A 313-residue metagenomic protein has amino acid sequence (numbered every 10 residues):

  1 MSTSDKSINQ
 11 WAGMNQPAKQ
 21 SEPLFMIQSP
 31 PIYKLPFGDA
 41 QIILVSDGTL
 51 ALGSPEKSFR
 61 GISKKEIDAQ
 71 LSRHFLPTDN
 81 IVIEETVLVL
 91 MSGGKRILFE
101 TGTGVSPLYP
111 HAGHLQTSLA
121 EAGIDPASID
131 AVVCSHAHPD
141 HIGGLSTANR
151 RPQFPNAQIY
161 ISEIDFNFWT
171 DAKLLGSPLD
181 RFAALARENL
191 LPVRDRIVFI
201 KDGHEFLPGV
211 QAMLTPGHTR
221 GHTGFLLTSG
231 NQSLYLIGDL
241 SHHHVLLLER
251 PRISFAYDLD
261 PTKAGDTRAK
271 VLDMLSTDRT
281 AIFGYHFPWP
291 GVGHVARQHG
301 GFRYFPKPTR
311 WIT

Functional and structural regions predicted by a protein language model:
S7, W11, P17-Q20: Cationic, low-complexity basic patches in intrinsically disordered or flexible, solvent-exposed regions
S29-A122, G224-G238: Conserved beta-strand hairpin/beta-sheet module of binuclear metal-dependent hydrolase folds, prominently
D47-G48, T101-G104, A137, I164-D165 (+3 more regions): Active-site metal-binding loops of divalent metal-dependent hydrolases
G93, Y109-Y160: Active-site metal-binding motif and surrounding structural segment of the metallo-beta-lactamase
I97-F99, V133, I159, L234-L236 (+1 more regions): Residue-level marker for buried hydrophobic side chains located in beta-strands that build the well-ordered beta-sheet
G113-I124, S128, P155-L214, K263-K270 (+1 more regions): Metallo-beta-lactamase
V132-I142, T215-H222, F283-P290: Histidine-centered catalytic micro-motifs
G230-T313: Cap/insert and terminal regions of metallo-dependent hydrolase folds
